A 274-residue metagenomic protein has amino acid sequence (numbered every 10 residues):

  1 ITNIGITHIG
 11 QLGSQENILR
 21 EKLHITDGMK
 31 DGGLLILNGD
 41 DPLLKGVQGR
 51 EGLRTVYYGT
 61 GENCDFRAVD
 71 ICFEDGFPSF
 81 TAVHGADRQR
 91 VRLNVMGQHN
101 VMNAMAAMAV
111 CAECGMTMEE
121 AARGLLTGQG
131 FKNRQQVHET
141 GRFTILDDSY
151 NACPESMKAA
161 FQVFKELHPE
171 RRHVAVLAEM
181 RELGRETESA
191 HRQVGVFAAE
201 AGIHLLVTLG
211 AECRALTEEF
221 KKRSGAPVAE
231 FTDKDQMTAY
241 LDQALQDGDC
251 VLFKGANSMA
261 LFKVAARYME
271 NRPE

Functional and structural regions predicted by a protein language model:
I1-I9, P42-R88, F131-K132, K158: Extended acidic/charged loop-beta regions that coordinate divalent cations and stabilize anionic phosphate/carboxylate
I1-V47, E186: Flexible active-site lid/hinge loop adjacent to a nucleotide/diphosphate and Mg2+-phosphate binding pocket
Q11, L23, R50-R54, A86 (+2 more regions): ATP-dependent carboxylate-amine ligase
Q15, R67-F77, L241-C250: Short, surface-exposed amphipathic charged segments that create phosphate/polyanion-binding patches used for binding
I36, A68, N103-V110: PAPS/PAP-binding and catalytic site of the sulfotransferase fold
F73, H99-N100: C-terminal accessory "lid"/substrate-recognition subdomains
V91-N94: Beta-strand/loop nucleic-acid-binding surfaces
